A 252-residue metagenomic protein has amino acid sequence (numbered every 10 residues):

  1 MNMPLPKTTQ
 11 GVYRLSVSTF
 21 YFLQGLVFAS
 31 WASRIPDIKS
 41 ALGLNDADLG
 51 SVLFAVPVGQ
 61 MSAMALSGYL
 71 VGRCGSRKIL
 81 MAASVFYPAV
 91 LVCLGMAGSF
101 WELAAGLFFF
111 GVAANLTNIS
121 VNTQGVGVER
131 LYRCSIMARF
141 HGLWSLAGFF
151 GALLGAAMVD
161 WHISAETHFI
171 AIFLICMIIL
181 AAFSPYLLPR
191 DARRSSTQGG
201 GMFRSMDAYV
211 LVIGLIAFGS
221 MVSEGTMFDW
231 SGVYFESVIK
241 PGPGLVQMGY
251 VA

Functional and structural regions predicted by a protein language model:
P6-S40, F108-F109, D207-S223: Pair of pore-lining "gating" transmembrane helices in MFS-fold secondary transporters
F22, V90, W101-T117: Hydrophobic core of transmembrane alpha-helices in multi-pass small-molecule transporters, especially MFS/SLC-type
A29, V56-A65, G148-F149: Residue-level signature of mid-helix packing/kink "hotspots" within the transmembrane helices of 12-pass Major
S33-A47, D229-L245: Short amphipathic helix-loop junctions that connect adjacent transmembrane helices in Major Facilitator Superfamily/SLC
S40, V90-L94, F110, F183: MFS-fold secondary transporters
S62-W101: Conserved MFS/SLC helix-loop-helix module at the cytosolic interface between two early adjacent transmembrane helices
L107-L143: Cytoplasmic helix-loop-helix junction between adjacent transmembrane helices in 12-TM secondary transporters
E166-P185: Symmetry-related core transmembrane helices of the 12-TM Major Facilitator Superfamily/SLC fold
